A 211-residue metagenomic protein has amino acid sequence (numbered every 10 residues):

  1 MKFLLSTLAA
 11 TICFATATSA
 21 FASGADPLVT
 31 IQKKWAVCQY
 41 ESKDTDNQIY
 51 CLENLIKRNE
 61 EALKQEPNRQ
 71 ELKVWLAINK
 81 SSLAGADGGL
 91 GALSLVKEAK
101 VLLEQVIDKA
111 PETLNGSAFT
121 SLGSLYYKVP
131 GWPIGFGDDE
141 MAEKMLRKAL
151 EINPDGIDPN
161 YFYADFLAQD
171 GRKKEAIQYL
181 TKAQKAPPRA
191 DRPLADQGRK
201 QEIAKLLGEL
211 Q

Functional and structural regions predicted by a protein language model:
S6-T16: Bacterial N-terminal signal peptides
A17-R58: N-terminal leader/linker segments that initiate helical-solenoid repeat arrays
I31, A36-T45, S82-G91, L114 (+3 more regions): Short coil/turn linking the two alpha-helices of tandem helical-hairpin repeats
D44-E60, A92-V101, G135-E143, Y179: Helix-turn-helix repeat elements of alpha-solenoid scaffolds
K57-K64, I107-D108, R147-E151, K185: Conserved structural position within tetratricopeptide repeats
P67, P111-T113, P154: Short coil turns that delineate tetratricopeptide repeat
L72, N115-A118, P159, P193: TPR alpha-solenoid repeat register
